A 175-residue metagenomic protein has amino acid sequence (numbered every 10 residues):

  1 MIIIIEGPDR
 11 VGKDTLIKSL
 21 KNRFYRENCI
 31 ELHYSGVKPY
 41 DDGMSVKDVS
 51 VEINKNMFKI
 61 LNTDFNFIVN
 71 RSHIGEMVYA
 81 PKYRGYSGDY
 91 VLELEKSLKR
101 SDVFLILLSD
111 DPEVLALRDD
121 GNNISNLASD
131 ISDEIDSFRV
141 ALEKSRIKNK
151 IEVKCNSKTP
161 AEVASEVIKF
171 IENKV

Functional and structural regions predicted by a protein language model:
I2: Walker A (P-loop) ATP-phosphate-binding motif of ABC ATPase nucleotide-binding domains
I5: Hydrophobic anchor at the beta1->P-loop junction of P-loop NTPases
P8: P-loop (Walker A) phosphate-binding loop of NTP-binding proteins
V11, T15-N66: Conserved substrate/cofactor phosphate-moiety recognition/catalytic segment in nucleotide-dependent phosphotransferases
F65-M77: Conserved P-loop NTPase "ATPase switch" module shared by AAA+ and STAND
K82-K96: Substrate-gripping "pore-loop 1 plus following alpha2 helix"
L94-E143: A glycine- and Lys/Arg-enriched "phosphate-lid" helix/loop adjacent to the NTP-binding pocket of small-molecule kinases
R139-V175: NTP-dependent small-molecule kinase module
